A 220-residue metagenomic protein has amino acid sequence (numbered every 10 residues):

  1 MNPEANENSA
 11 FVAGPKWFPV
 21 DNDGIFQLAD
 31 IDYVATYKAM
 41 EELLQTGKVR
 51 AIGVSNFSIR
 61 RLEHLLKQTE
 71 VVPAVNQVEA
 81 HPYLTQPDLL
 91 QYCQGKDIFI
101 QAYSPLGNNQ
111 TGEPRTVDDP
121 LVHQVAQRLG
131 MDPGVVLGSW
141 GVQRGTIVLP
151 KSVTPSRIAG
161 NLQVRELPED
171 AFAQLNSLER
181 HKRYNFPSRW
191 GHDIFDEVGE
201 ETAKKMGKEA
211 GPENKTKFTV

Functional and structural regions predicted by a protein language model:
N2-V220: Beta/alpha (TIM)-barrel catalytic core signal, keyed to glycine-rich beta->alpha loops juxtaposed to Asp/Glu that bind
